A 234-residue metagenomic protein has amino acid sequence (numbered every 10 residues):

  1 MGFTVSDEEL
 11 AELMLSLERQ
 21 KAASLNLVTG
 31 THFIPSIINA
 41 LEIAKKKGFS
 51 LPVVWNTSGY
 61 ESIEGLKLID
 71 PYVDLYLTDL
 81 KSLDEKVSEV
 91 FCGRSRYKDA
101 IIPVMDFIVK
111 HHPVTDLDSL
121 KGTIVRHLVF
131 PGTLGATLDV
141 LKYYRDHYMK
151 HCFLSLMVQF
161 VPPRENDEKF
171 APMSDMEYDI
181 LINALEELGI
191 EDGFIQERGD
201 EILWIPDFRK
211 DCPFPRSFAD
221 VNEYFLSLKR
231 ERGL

Functional and structural regions predicted by a protein language model:
M1-L75, D84-E85: Conserved Radical SAM active-site core
G2-V5, H32, C92-A100, G132 (+2 more regions): Alpha-helix N-cap and loop-to-helix initiation/capping positions
N26-G30, V54-S58, D79, I124-L128 (+2 more regions): A cross-family glycoside hydrolase active-site/sugar-binding cleft signature
I34, G59-S62, L80-K98, T123-V125 (+2 more regions): Conserved radical SAM core fold
A40-V54, A100-H111, D175-L185: Alpha-helix-loop-beta-strand connector modules within alpha/beta enzyme cores
D70-E85, H151-Q159: Non-cysteine beta-strand/loop elements that form the S-adenosyl-L-methionine
E89-L117: Anionic-ligand binding region
P113-L234: Auxiliary Fe-S-binding modules of radical SAM enzymes
